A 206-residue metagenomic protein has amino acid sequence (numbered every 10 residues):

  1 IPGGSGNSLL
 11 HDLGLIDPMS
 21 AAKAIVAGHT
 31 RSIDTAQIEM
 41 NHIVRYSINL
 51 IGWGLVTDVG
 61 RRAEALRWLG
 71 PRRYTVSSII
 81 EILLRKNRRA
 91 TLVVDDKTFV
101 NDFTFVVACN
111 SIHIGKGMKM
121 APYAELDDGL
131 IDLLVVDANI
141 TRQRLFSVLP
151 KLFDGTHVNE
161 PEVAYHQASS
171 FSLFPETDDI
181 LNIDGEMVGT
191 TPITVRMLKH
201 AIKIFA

Functional and structural regions predicted by a protein language model:
I1-T104: Catalytic core of DAGKc-family lipid kinases
L9-H11, G117-M118, L145, I183: Short glycine-/acidic-enriched loop or helix-start segments at secondary-structure transitions that form or flank
A36, V59, V106, L133 (+2 more regions): A residue-level signal for conserved active-site and pocket-lining positions in enzyme catalytic cores
I38-E39, R62, A108-C109, L134-D137 (+1 more regions): Short beta-strand-to-turn element immediately C-terminal to the catalytic PLP-Schiff-base lysine in fold type I
G52, V107-A121, M187: Glycine-rich phosphate/pyrophosphate-binding beta-alpha loops
R67-R73, P122-Q143: Gly/Ser/Thr-rich active-site loops/lids in small-molecule metabolic enzymes that frequently grip phosphoryl groups
K86-R88, D102-T104, D127-D132, Q167-S169: A generic structural signal for short beta-strands and their flanking turns/coil linkers
V94-D95, V100, E125, V135-A206: ATP/nucleoside-binding phosphotransfer catalytic cores, i.e., glycine-rich phosphate-binding loops
